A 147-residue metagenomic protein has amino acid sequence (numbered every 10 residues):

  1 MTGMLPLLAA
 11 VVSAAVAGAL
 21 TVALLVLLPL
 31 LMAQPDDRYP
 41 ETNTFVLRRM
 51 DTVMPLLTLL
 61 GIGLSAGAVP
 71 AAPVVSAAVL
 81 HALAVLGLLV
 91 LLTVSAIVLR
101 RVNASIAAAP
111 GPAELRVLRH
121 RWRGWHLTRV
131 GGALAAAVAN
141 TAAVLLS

Functional and structural regions predicted by a protein language model:
T2-L7, V12-L60, A107-H120: Interfacial loop at the N-terminal end of multi-pass membrane proteins
G18, T93, A135-V138: Hydrophobic/aromatic residues within the transmembrane alpha-helices of Major Facilitator Superfamily
P55-A68, V85, R129-V138: Core segments of transmembrane alpha-helices that mediate helix-helix packing or line hydrophobic substrate/ligand
A66-L89: Transmembrane helix-loop-helix
L89-R100: Mid-bilayer segments of alpha-helical transmembrane spans in multi-pass integral membrane proteins that mediate
V98-P110: A cytosolic-side transmembrane-helix exit/cap motif
H120-G124, R129: Membrane-proximal soluble regions of multi-pass membrane proteins
T141-S147: Juxtamembrane boundary at the C-terminal end of a transmembrane helix
